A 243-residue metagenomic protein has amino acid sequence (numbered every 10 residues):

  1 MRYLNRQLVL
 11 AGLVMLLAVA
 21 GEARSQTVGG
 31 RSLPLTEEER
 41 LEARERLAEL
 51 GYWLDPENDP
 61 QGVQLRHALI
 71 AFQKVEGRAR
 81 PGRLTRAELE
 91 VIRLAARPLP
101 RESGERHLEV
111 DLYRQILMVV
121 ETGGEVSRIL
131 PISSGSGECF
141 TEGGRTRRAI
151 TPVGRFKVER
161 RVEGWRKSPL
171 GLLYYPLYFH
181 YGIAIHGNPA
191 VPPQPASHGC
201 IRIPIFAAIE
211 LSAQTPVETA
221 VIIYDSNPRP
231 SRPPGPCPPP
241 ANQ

Functional and structural regions predicted by a protein language model:
M1-V9: Bacterial N-terminal signal peptides that target proteins for export
L10-A18: Bacterial N-terminal signal peptides
G21-S25: Sec/Tat signal peptide C-region and signal peptidase I cleavage site
Q26-G30, R101-S103, A149-V153, V162-Q243: Exported/periplasmic cell-wall-interacting domains
V28-T36, W53-D59, G77-A79, S103-R106 (+3 more regions): Second-shell loop/turn segments in exported
R31-I92: Short acidic, glycine/serine/threonine-rich helix-capping segments at coil-helix boundaries
E45-W53, I70-R78, R93-R97, T122-E125 (+4 more regions): Sec-exported extracytoplasmic/periplasmic mature domains
I70-V153: Cell wall/extracellular polymer interaction/catalysis modules
